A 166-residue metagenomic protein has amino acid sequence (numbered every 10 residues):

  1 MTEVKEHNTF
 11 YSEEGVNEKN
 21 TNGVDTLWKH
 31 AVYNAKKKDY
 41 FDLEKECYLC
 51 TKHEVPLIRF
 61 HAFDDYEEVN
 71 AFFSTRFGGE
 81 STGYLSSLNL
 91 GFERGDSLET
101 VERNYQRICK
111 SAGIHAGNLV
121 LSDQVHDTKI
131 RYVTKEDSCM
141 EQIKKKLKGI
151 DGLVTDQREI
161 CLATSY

Functional and structural regions predicted by a protein language model:
T2-Y166: Active-site microenvironment for binding and transforming phosphate-containing groups
